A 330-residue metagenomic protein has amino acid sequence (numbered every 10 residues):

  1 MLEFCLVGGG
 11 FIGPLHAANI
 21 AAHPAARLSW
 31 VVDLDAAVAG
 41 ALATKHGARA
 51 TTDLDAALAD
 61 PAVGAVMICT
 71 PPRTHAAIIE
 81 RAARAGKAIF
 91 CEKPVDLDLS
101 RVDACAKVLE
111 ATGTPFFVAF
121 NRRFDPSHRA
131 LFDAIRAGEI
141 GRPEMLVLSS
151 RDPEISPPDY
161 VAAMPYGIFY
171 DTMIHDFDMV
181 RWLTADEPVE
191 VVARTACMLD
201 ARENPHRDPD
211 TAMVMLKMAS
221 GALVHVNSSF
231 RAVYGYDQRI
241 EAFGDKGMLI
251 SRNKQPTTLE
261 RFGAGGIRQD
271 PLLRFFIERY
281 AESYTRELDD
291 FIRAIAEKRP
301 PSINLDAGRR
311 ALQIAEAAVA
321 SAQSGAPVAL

Functional and structural regions predicted by a protein language model:
M1-H46: N-terminal Rossmann-like dinucleotide-binding module
G47-L54: Conserved SAM-binding strand-loop segment of SAM-dependent methyltransferases
T52, I68, F90-C91, F116-V118 (+3 more regions): Hydrophobic residues in well-ordered beta-strands that form the structural core
D60, A65, P71-P72, A76-R123: Beta-strand-loop-alpha-helix segment that lines the small-molecule cofactor/substrate pocket of alpha/beta enzymes
A65-I68, A219, D290-L330: C-terminal helix-rich "cap/oligomerization" subdomain common to oxidoreductases
K107-P115, R129-P143, F243-G244: Basic phosphate/pyrophosphate-binding loop/patch that engages nucleotide-derived ligands
S156-L223, S229-Y234, D306: Rossmann-like dinucleotide-binding domain that binds NAD(P)(H)
C197, R202-P205, A219-R286: NAD(P)-dinucleotide binding in Rossmann-like oxidoreductases
